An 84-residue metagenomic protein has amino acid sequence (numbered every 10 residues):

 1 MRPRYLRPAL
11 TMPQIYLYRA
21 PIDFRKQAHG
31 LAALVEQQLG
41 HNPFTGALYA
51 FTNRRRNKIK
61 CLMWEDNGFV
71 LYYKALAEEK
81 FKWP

Functional and structural regions predicted by a protein language model:
M1-P84: Polybasic/polar functional segments that serve as interface/processing modules
